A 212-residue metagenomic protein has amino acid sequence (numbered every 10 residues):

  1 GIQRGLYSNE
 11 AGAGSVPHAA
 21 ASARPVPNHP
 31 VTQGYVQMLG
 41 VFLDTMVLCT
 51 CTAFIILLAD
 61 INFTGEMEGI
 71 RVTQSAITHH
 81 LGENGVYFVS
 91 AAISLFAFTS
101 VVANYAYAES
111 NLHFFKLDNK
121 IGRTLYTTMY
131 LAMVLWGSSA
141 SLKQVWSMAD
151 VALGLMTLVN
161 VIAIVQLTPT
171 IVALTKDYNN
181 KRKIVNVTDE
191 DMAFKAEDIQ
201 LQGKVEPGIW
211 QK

Functional and structural regions predicted by a protein language model:
G1-L6, V47-T50, H80-L95, M129 (+1 more regions): Select transmembrane alpha-helical segments in multipass membrane proteins
Q3, I55-V89: TM-loop-TM module centered on a large, flexible mid-protein loop between adjacent transmembrane helices in multi-pass
G5-A11, V16-P30, M38: Helix-loop junctions at the membrane interface of multi-pass solute transporters
A21-N28, L39-I70: Extracellular/periplasmic helix-exit of transmembrane alpha-helices
P25-L43, D118-T127: Membrane-interface alpha-helices at helix entry/exit sites of multi-pass transporters
T50-A59, V89-S100, T127-S141, T157-P169: Hydrophobic core segments of alpha-helical transmembrane domains in multi-pass membrane transport and ion-translocation
S138-G154: Extracellular/periplasmic helix-loop-helix junctions in multi-pass membrane proteins
G154, V161-K212: Terminal cytosolic tails of multi-pass membrane transporters, especially the segment immediately following the final
